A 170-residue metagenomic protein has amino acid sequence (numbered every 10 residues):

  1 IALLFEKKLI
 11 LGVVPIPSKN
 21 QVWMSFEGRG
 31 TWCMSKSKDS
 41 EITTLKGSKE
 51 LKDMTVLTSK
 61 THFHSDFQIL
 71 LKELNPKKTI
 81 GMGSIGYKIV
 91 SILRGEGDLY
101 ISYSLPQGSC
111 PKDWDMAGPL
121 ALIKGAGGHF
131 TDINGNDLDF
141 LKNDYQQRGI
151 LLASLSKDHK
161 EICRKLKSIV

Functional and structural regions predicted by a protein language model:
I1, D39-T44: Active-site glycine-rich loop that binds ribose-phosphate moieties when present
I1-K36: DPxDG-like acidic metal-binding loop motif
V22-W23, I42-K46: A short, polar/proline- and glycine-enriched secondary-structure boundary/capping micro-motif
G30-C33, K38-S40, K157-I162: Short helix-loop capping/hinge motifs at secondary-structure junctions, enriched in acidic/polar residues
L45-V170: An extended, acidic
